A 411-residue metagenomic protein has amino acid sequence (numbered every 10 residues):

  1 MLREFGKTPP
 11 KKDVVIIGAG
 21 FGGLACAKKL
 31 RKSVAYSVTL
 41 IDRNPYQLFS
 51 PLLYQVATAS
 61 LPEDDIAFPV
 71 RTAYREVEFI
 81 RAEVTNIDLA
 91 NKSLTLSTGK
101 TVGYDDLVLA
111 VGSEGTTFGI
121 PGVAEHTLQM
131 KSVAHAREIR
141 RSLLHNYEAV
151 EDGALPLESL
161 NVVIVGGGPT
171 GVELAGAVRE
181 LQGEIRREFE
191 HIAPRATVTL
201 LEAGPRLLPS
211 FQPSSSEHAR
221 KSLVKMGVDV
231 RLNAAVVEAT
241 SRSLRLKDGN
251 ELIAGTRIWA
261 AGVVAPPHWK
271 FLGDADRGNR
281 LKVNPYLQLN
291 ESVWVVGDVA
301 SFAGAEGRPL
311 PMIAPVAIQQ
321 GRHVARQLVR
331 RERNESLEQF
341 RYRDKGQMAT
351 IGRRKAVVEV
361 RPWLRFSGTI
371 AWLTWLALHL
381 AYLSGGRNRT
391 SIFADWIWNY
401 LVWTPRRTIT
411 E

Functional and structural regions predicted by a protein language model:
M1-K12, E78-V163, I258: FAD-binding core/adjacent interface of flavoenzyme oxidoreductases
M1-L2, P9-K11, Q320, A325-E411: C-terminal, flexible cofactor-proximal segment of oxidoreductases
L2-F79, T85, P169-S210, I258: Beta1-alpha1 glycine-rich phosphate/pyrophosphate-binding loop at the start of Rossmann-like nucleotide-binding domains
V15-I17, G103-E114, V236, L244 (+2 more regions): Short hydrophobic core segments
G22, G112-G115, A175, V263-A265: Short glycine-rich anion-binding loops that position phosphate/pyrophosphate groups of nucleotides and phosphorylated
E78-I87, R179-P285, L337: A Rossmann-like FAD-binding core segment of flavoenzymes
S97, A110-V111, A234, K247 (+2 more regions): Short, well-ordered coil/turn residues at beta-beta hairpins and beta-strand->alpha-helix junctions within
E125-G153, E251-Q320, R326: FAD-site-proximal beta/loop scaffold in flavoenzymes
